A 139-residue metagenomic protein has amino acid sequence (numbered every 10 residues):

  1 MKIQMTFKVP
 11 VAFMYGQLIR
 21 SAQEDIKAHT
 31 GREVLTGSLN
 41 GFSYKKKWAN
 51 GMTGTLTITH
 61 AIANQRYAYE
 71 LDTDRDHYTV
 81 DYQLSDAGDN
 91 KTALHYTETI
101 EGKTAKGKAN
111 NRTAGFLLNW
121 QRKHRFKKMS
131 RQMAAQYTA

Functional and structural regions predicted by a protein language model:
M1-L39: Hydrophobic ligand-binding cavity/cleft-lining segments
M1-T6, T53, R66, H77-T79 (+1 more regions): Intrinsic-disorder/low-complexity, polar/charged segments enriched in Ser/Thr/Lys/Arg/Asp/Glu/Gln
K8-A12, T59-N64, Q83-A93, T138: A short, structured loop/turn motif at beta-sheet edges
A12-Y15, K127, R131: Amphipathic alpha-helical segments that line or abut small-molecule/effector binding pockets and mediate allosteric
L18, A22, L118-Q121, M129-S130: Hydrophobic alpha-helical core bundles mediating ligand binding, dimerization, or RNAP-core interactions
Q23-H77, K128-A139: Glycine-rich portal/gate segments that line the openings of hydrophobic small-molecule binding cavities
T73-K127: Beta-strand/loop substructures that line and gate deep hydrophobic ligand-binding cavities in soluble
